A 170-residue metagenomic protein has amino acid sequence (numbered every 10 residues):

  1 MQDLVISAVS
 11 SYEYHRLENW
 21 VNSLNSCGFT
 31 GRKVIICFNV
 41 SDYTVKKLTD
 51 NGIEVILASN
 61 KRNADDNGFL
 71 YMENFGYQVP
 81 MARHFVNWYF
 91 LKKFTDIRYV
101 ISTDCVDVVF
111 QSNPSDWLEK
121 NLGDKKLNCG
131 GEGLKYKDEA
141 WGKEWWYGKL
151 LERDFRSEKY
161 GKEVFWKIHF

Functional and structural regions predicted by a protein language model:
M1-L4: Extreme N-terminal starter segment of soluble prokaryotic enzymes
S7-H15: Active-site beta-to-alpha loop of glycosyltransferases that engages the nucleotide-sugar donor
Y14-H15, N39-K46, K137-E139: Short, charged/polar "capping" segments at the starts of alpha-helices and the immediately preceding loops
N22-G31: Short, acidic, metal-binding catalytic loop of nucleotide-sugar glycosyltransferases
R32-V40, A58: Short beta-strand/loop segment that forms part of the nucleotide-sugar
D42-R98: Active-site-proximal specificity loops/subdomain of glycosyltransferases
H84-E144: GT-A fold catalytic core of metal-dependent nucleotide-sugar glycosyltransferases, centered on the diacidic
E158-F170: Catalytic core and acceptor-binding pocket of nucleotide-sugar-dependent glycosyltransferases
